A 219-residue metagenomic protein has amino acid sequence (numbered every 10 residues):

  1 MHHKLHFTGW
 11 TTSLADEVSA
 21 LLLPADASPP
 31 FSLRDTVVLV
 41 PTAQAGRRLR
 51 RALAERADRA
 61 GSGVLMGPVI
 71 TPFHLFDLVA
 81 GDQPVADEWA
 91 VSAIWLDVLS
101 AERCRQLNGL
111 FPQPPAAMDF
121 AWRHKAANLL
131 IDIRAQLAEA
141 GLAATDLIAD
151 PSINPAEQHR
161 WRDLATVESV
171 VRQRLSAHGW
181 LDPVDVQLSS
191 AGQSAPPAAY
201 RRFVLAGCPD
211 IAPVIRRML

Functional and structural regions predicted by a protein language model:
M1-D26: N- or domain-start disorder-to-order transition segments that initiate the globular core
T8-D16, A177-D185, P209-D210: Conserved phosphate-coordination/catalytic loops
G9-T11, P41-A43, F203-P213: Structural motif
L23-F31, A191-A198: A short acidic-Thr-Gly-centered motif at the start of a beta-strand
F31-S32, G61: Short glycine-enriched loop/turn motifs at secondary-structure junctions
R34-V37, R202: Short active-site oxyanion
V40-R48, L53-A198, P213: Basic/charged alpha-beta structural segments of nucleotide/phosphate-handling enzymes
V214-L219: Conserved RecA-like helicase ATPase core segment that couples NTP binding/hydrolysis to strand translocation
